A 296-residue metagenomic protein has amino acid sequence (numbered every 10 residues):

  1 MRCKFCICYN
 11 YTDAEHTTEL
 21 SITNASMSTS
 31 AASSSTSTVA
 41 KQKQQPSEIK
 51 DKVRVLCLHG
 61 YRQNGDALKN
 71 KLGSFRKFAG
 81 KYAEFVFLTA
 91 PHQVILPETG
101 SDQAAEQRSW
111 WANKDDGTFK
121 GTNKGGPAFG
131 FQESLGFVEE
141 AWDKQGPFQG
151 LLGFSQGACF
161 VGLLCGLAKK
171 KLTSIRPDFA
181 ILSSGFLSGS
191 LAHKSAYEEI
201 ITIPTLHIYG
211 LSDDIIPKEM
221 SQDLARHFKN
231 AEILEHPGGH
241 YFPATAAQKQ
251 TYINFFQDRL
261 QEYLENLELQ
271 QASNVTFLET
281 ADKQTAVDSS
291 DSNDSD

Functional and structural regions predicted by a protein language model:
I49-F148: Serine-hydrolase catalytic machinery in alpha/beta-hydrolase-like enzymes
N70-G73, K194-S195, P217-R226: Short alpha-helix in the alpha/beta-hydrolase fold that links the catalytic acid
A90-P91, A180-G189, G238: Active-site nucleophile loop of the alpha/beta-hydrolase fold
L152-V161: Gly/Ala-rich beta-loop-alpha elbow adjacent to hydrolase catalytic centers
G189, L211-I216, H240-Y241: Acidic catalytic loop of the alpha/beta-hydrolase fold
H207-Y209: Short beta-strand/loop motif that positions the catalytic acidic residue of the alpha/beta-hydrolase fold
R226-P243: Catalytic histidine neighborhood in serine/cysteine hydrolases with alpha/beta-hydrolase-type architecture
A244-D258: Post-His helix in hydrolase/transferase enzymes
